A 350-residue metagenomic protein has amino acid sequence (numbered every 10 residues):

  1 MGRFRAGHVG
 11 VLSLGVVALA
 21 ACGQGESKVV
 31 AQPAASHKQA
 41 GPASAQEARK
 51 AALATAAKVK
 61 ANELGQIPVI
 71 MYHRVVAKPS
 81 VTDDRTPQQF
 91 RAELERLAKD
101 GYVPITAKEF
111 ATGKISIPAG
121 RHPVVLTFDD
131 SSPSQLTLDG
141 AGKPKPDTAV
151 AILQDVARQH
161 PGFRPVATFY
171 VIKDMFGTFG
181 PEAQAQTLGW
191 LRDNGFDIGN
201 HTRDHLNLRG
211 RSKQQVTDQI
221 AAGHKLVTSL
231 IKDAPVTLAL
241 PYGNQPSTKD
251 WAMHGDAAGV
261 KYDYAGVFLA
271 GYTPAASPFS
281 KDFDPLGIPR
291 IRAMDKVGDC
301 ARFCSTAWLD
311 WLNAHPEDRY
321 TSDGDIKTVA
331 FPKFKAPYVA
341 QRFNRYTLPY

Functional and structural regions predicted by a protein language model:
M1-V11: Bacterial N-terminal signal peptides that target proteins for export
G10-A20: Bacterial N-terminal signal peptides
L19-A40: C-terminal region of N-terminal signal peptides and the immediate post-cleavage residues of exported proteins
G25-K28, I70, E95, A149-Y170 (+3 more regions): CE4/NodB-like, metal-dependent polysaccharide N-deacetylase domain that modifies extracellular/periplasmic N-acetylated
H37-T127, S132-G140, P144, G210-Y350: C-terminal active-site subregion of NodB/CE4 polysaccharide deacetylases
N62, I117-P118, Q154-R164, P181-G199 (+2 more regions): Acidic (Asp/Glu)-rich catalytic clusters
P68-M71, Y102-A107, V125, A149-P181 (+3 more regions): Short, well-structured secondary-structure segments
R121-H122, K143-D155, R164-K173, A183-Q186 (+1 more regions): Glycine-rich, flexible loop segments associated with nucleotide phosphate handling
